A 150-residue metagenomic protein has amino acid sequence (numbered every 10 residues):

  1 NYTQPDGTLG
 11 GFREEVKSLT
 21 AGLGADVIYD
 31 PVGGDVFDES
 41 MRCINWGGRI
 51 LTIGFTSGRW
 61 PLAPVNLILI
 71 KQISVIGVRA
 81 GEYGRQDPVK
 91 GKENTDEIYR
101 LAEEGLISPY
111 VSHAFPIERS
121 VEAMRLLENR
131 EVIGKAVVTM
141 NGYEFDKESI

Functional and structural regions predicted by a protein language model:
N1-V36, K90-E93: Adenosine-nucleotide cofactor-binding segment
G24-A25, I107, S120: Local beta-strand N-terminus motif with an aromatic residue
D35-L106, T139-I150: Glycine-rich phosphate-binding loop and adjacent beta-alpha segment of Rossmann(oid) nucleotide-cofactor-binding
P61, H113-P116: A structural signal for short, well-ordered beta-strand elements
F115-P116, A136-N141: Short-chain dehydrogenase/reductase
N129-G134: Glycine/proline-rich active-site loop of Rossmann-fold NAD(P)-dependent oxidoreductases
